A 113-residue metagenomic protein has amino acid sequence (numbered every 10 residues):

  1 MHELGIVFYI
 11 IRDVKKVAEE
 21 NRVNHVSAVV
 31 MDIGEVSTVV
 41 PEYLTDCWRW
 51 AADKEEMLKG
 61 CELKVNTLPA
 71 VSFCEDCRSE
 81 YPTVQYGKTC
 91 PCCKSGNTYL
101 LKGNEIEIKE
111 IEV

Functional and structural regions predicted by a protein language model:
M1-C61: Long, charged N-terminal interaction/targeting segments
V30-D32, C92, E107: Conserved beta-strand segments that form the floor/walls of ligand-binding pockets within enzyme and binding domains
D32-V36, N66-A70, I111: Short loop/turn motifs enriched for small/polar and acidic residues
E62-P69, S79-V84: Short, flexible, mixed-charge glycine/proline-rich loop motifs that serve as phosphate/nucleic-acid-contacting
S72, K88, I106: Cys/His-enriched microdomains
C74-C77, C90-C93: Short cysteine-rich clusters marking metal-coordination/redox-active sites
P82, S95-Y99: Short functional micro-motifs and their immediate structural scaffolds
T98-E110: Short metal-binding segments enriched for Cys and/or His
